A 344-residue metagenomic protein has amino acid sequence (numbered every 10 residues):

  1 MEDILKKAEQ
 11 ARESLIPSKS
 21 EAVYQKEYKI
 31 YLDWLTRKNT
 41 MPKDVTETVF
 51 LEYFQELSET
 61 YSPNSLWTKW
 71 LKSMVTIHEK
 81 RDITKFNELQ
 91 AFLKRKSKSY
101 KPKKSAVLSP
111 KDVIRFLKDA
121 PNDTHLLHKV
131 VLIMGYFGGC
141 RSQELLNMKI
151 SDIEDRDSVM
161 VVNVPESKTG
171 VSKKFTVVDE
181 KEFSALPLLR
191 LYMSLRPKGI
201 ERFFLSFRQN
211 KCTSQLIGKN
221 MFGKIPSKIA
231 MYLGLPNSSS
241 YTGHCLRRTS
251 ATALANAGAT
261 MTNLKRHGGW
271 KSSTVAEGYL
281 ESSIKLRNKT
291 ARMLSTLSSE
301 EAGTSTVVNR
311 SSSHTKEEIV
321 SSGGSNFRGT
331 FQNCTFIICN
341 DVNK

Functional and structural regions predicted by a protein language model:
M1-K344: Extended, non-catalytic subsegments within catalytic or DNA/protein-binding/adaptor domains
